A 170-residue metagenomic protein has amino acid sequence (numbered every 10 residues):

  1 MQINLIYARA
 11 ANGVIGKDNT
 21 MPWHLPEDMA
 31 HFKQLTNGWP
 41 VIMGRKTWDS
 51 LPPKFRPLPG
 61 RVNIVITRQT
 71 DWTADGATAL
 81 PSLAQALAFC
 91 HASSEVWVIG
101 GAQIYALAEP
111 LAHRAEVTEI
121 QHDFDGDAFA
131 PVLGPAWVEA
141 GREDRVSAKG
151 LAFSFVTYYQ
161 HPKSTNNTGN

Functional and structural regions predicted by a protein language model:
M1-L5: Extreme N-terminal starter segment of soluble prokaryotic enzymes
Y7-P40, R45-N170: Flexible, gly/pro- and Lys/Arg-enriched active-site loops
